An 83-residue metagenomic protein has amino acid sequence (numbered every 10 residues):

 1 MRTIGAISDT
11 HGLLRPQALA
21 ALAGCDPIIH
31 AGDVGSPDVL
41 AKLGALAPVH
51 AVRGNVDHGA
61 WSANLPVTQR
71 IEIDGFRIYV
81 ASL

Functional and structural regions predicted by a protein language model:
R2-I4, T10-H30, V34-L83: Conserved catalytic scaffold of divalent metal-dependent phosphoesterases
